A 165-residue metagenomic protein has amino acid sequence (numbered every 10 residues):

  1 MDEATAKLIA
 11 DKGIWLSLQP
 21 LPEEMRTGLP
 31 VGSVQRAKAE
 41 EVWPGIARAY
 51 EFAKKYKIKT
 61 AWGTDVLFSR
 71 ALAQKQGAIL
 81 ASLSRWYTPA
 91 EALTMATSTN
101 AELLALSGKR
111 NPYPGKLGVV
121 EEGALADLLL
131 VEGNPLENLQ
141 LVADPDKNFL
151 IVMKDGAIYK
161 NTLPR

Functional and structural regions predicted by a protein language model:
M1-R48, A61, V66-L67, E132: Active-site core of metal-dependent hydrolases
W43-P135: His/Asp/Glu-enriched, well-ordered alpha-helical/loop segment that forms or immediately abuts the divalent-metal
P112-Y113, P145-K147: Short, small/polar residue-rich loop motifs at catalytic or cofactor-binding pockets
L136-L141: Short, Lys/Arg- and Gly-enriched loop/turn segments at beta-strand edges
V152: Short aromatic-centered micro-motifs
D155-G156: Glycine-centered positions in the ABC transporter ATPase nucleotide-binding domain
